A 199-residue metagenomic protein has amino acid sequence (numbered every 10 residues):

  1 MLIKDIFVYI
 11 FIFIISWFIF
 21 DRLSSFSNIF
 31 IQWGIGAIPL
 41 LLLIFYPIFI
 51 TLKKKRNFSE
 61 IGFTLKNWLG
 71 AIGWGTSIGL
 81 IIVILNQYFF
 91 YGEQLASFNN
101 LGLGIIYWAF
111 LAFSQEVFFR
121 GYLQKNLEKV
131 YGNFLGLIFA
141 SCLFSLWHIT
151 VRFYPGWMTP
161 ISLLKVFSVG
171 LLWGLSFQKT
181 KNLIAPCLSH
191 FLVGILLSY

Functional and structural regions predicted by a protein language model:
L2-K53, G102: Alpha-helical transmembrane segments in multi-pass membrane proteins
I6-Y9, F18, G79, V83 (+2 more regions): N-terminal hydrophobic signal/anchor transmembrane helix of membrane proteins
V8-F11, G73, S77, I106 (+2 more regions): Internal alpha-helical transmembrane segments of multi-pass membrane proteins, especially GPCRs
Y9-I14, A71-I72, N86-G92, L137-C142: Short acidic/polar alpha-helix capping motifs at helix-coil junctions
I12-D21, P39-Y46, I78-I82, N86 (+6 more regions): Alpha-helical transmembrane segments of multipass membrane proteins
S24-G36, K55-S114, K129: Juxtamembrane helix-loop-helix connectors linking adjacent transmembrane helices in multi-pass membrane enzymes
N86, F98-Y199: Transmembrane helix-loop-helix hairpins at the membrane interface of multi-pass integral membrane proteins
